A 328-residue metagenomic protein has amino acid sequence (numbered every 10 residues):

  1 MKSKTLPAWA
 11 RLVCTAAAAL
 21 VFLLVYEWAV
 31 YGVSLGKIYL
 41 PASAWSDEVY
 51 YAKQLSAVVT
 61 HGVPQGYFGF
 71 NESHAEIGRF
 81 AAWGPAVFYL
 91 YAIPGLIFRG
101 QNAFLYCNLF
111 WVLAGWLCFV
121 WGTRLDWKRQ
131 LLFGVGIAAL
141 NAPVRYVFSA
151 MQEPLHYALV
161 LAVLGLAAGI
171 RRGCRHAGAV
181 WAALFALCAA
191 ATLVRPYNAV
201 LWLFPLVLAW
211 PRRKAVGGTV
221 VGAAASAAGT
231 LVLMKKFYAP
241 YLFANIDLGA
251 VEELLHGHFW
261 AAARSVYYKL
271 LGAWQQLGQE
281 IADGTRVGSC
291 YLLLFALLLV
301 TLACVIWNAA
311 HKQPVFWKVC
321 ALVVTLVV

Functional and structural regions predicted by a protein language model:
A18-L20, L132-I137, A183-C188, L297 (+1 more regions): Transmembrane alpha-helix segments characteristic of polytopic inner-membrane glycan-assembly/cell-envelope
Y31-G36, D47-I77, A86: Extracytosolic helix-loop segments that constitute the early lumenal/periplasmic catalytic or substrate-binding loops
G78-A114, G288-L293: Loop-to-helix entry region of an early transmembrane alpha helix in multi-pass inner-membrane enzymes
V112-V120, Q275-F316, T325-V327: Hydrophobic, aromatic-rich transmembrane alpha-helices and their immediate juxtamembrane boundary segments
L117-W121, L155-C174, V180-C188: Specific aromatic-rich, kink-prone transmembrane helix
R145-H156: Short acidic/glycine- and proline-prone juxtamembrane loop motifs at membrane-interface regions of multi-pass membrane
L166-G173, A179, V200-A227: Perimembrane helix-loop-helix junctions
K214-V300: Membrane-lumen/periplasm interface segments of specific transmembrane helices in polyprenyl phosphate-linked
